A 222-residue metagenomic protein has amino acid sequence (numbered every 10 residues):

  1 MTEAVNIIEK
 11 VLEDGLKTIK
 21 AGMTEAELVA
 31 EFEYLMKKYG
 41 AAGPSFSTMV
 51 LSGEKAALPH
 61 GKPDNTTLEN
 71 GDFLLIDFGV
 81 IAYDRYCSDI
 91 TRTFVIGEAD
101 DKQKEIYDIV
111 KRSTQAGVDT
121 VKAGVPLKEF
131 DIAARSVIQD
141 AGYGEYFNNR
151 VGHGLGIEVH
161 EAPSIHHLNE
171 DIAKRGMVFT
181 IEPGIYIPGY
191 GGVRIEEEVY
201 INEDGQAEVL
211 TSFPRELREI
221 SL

Functional and structural regions predicted by a protein language model:
M1-L222: Active-site neighborhoods and metal-handling regions in enzymes and metal-associated proteins
